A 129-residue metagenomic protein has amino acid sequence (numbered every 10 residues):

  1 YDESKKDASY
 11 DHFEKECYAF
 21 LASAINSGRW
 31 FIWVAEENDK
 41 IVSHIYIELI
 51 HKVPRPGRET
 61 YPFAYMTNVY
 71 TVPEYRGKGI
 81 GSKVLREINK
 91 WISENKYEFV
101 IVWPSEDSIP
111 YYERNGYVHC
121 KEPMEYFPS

Functional and structural regions predicted by a protein language model:
Y1-F20: Conserved GNAT-fold acetyl-CoA-binding loop/helix
A19-V34: A short helix-loop-beta-strand connector motif used in the catalytic cores of GNAT acetyltransferases and, in some
V34, K40-L49, Y65, Y70: Conserved beta-strand in the GNAT
G57-P73, E122-E125: Conserved acetyl-CoA binding element of GNAT-fold acetyltransferases
Y75-E87: Conserved acetyl-CoA pyrophosphate-binding loop and the N-cap/start of the following alpha-helix in GNAT-like
L85, I92-P104: Conserved GNAT acetyl-CoA-binding A-motif
Y97, E113-P123: Conserved acetyl-CoA-binding loop of GNAT-fold acetyltransferases
V100-P110, E125-S129: Conserved beta-strand-loop-alpha-helix junction that forms the acyl-donor binding cleft
